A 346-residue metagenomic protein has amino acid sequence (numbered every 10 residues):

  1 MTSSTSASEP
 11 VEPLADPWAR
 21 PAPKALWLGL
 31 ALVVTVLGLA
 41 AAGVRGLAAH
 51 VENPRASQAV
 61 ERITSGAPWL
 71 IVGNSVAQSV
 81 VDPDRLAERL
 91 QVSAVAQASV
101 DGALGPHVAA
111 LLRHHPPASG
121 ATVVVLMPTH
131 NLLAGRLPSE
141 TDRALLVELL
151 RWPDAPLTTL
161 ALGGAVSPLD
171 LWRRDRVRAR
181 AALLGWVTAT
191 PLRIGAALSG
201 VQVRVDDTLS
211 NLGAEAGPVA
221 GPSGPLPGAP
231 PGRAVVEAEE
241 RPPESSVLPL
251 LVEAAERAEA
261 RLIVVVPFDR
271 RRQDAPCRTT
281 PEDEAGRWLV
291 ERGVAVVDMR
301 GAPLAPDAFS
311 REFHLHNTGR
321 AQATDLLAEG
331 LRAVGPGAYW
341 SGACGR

Functional and structural regions predicted by a protein language model:
M1-K24: N-terminal Lys/Arg-rich, disordered targeting/topogenic segments
P23-R45: Hydrophobic membrane-insertion alpha-helices, especially the h-region of bacterial N-terminal signal peptides
G46-G66: Alpha-helical transmembrane signal-anchor/signal-peptide segments
E61, P243, P249-N317: Extended hydrophobic/aromatic segments used for targeting, binding, or gating
G66-A67, V92-A94, S119-T122, R257-I263 (+1 more regions): Loop/turn elements at helix/coil->beta-strand transitions in domains of secreted/extracellular proteins
V72, V76-G164: Membrane-embedded segments
T141-A258, G345-R346: Secreted/periplasmic serine-hydrolase-like ester/acetyl group-modifying domain
R311-R346: Histidine-centered active-site loop/cap adjacent to the catalytic His in serine esterases/O-acetyl transfer systems
